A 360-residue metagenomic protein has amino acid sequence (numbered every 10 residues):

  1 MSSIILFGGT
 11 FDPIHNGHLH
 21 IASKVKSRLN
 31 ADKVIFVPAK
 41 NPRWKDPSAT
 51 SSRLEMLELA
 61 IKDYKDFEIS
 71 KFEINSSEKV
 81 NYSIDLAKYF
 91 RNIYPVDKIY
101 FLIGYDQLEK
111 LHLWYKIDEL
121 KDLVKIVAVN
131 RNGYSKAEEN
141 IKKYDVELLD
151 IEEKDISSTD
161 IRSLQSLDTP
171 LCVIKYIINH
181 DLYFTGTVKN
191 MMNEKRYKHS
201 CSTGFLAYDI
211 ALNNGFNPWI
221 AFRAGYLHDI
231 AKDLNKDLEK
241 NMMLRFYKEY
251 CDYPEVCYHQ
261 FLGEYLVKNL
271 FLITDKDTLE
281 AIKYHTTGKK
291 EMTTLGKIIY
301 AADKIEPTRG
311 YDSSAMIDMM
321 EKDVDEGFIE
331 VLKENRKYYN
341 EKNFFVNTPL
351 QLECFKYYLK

Functional and structural regions predicted by a protein language model:
M1-V188, Y265-K268, L272: Nucleotidyltransferase catalytic core that binds NTPs
H15-H18, W44, H199, H228 (+2 more regions): Histidine-centered active-site/metal-ligand motif
A22, T203, A207, G263: Aromatic/hydrophobic pocket-lining residues that form π-stacking "cages" and hydrophobic walls in ligand
L123-Y144, I151, I161, G288-V346: A generic hydrophobic-segment detector
L167-K189, K337-K360: Charged phosphate-binding loop/patch that engages nucleotide di/tri-phosphates or the phosphate backbone of nucleic
N190, Y208-I329: Divalent metal-dependent catalytic cores for phosphoryl transfer on phosphate-bearing substrates
E194-K198: A short, charge-rich alpha-helical start-of-domain segment used by transcription regulators
